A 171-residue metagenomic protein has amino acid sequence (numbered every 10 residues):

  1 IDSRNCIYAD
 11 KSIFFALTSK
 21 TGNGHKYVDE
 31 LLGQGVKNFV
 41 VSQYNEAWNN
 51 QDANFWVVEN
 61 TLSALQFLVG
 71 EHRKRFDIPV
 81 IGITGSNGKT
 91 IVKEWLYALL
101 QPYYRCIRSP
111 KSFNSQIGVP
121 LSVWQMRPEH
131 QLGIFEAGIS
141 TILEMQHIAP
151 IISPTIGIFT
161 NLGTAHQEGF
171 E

Functional and structural regions predicted by a protein language model:
I1-F67: N-terminal leader/targeting and accessory segments in enzymes
S63-E171: Phosphate-binding loop of NTP-binding sites
